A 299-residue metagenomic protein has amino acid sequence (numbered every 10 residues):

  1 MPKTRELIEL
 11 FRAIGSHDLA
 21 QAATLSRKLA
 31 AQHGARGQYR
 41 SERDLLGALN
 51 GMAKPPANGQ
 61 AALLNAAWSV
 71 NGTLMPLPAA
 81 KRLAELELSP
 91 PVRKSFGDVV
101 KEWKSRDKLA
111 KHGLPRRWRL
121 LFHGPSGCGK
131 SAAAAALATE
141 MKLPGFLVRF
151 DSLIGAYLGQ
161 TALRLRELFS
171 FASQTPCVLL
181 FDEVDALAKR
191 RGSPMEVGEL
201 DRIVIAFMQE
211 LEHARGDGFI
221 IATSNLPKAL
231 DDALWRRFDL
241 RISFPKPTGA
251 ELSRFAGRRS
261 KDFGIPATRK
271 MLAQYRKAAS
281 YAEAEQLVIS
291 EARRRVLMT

Functional and structural regions predicted by a protein language model:
M1-W103: AAA+ P-loop ATPase mechanoenzymes
F11, R27-A30, D239, G257 (+1 more regions): Amphipathic alpha-helical segments within well-ordered protein domains
G15, A31-A35, L158, S170 (+2 more regions): Alpha-solenoid HEAT/Armadillo repeat architecture
A20, R40-R43, D182, A282 (+1 more regions): Short, solvent-exposed positions on alpha-helices
A30, F263-T299: Conserved AAA+ ATPase small/helical "lid" subdomain
R40, D44, L179, A267-K270: Alpha-helix N-cap and coil->helix boundary residues
E85-P90, V197, S224, K277-Y281: Conserved phosphate/pyrophosphate-binding and hydrolysis machinery centered on Walker-type P-loop NTPases, extending
P91-G97, K101-P266: Walker A/P-loop NTP-binding motif of AAA+ ATPase domains
